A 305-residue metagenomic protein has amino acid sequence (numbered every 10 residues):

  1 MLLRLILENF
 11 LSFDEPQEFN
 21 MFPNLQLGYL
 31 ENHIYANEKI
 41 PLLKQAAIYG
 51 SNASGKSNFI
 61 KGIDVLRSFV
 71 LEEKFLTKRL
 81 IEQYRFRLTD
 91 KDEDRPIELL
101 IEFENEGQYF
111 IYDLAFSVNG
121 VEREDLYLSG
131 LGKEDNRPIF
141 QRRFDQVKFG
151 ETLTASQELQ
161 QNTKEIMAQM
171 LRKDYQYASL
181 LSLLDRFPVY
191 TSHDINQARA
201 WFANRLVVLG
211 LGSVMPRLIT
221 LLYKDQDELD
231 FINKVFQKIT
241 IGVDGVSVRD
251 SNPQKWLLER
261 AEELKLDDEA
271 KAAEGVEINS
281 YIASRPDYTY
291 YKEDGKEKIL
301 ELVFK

Functional and structural regions predicted by a protein language model:
M1-V65: Pre-Walker A-like glycine/lysine-rich segment at the N-terminus of P-loop NTPase domains
L2-L5, I97-L99, G107-Y109, E228-F231: Short alpha-helical segments and helix-capping/turn motifs at coil-helix boundaries
L7, I101-N105, L128-G130, K305: Short acidic, glycine-rich loop/turn motifs
F13-E15, E106-F110, N136: Short acidic/polar mixed-charge low-complexity motifs
N37-P41, A46-A47, S51, I60-V121: Conserved P-loop NTP-binding catalytic core
E38-K39, A203-G210, D294-K296: Active-site-adjacent bridging/hinge elements
Q45-Y49, K265-K305: Conserved ABC ATPase signature
I111-K265: Electropositive, glycine-dotted interaction segments that contact anionic polymers or phosphate-rich ligands
